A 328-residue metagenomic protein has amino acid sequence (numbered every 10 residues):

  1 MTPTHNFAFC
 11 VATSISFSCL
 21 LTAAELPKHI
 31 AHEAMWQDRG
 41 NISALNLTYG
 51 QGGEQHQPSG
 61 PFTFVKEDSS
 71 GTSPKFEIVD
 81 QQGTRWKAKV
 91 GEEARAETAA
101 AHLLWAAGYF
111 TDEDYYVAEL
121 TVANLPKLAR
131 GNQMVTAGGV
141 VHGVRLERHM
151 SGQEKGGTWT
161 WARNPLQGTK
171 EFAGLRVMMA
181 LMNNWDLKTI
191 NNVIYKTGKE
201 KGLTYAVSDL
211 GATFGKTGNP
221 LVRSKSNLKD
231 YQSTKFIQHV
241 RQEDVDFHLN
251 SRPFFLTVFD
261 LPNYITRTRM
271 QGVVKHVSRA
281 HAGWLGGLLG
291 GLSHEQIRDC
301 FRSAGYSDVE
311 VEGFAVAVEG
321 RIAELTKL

Functional and structural regions predicted by a protein language model:
M1-H5: N-terminal secretory signal peptides that target proteins for export/translocation
A8-I15, C19-K66, D80, L289-L328: Regulatory N- and C-terminal appendages and interdomain linkers associated with kinase/kinase-like NTP transferase
Y49-W161: Conserved ATP-binding subdomain of kinase catalytic cores across diverse folds
S70, E92-A96, L166-A173, N184-W185 (+5 more regions): Extracytoplasmic/periplasmic, Sec-exported soluble proteins
D80-Q82, A107-G108, M179-W185, I322-T326: Sec/Tat-exported extracytoplasmic proteins
A96-E97, H102, E154-T234: Conserved kinase catalytic-core segment
D114-Y115, N192, V311: Residue-level detector of family-conserved "landmark" positions at structurally sensitive sites
K199-L328: C-terminal catalytic region of ATP-dependent kinase domains
